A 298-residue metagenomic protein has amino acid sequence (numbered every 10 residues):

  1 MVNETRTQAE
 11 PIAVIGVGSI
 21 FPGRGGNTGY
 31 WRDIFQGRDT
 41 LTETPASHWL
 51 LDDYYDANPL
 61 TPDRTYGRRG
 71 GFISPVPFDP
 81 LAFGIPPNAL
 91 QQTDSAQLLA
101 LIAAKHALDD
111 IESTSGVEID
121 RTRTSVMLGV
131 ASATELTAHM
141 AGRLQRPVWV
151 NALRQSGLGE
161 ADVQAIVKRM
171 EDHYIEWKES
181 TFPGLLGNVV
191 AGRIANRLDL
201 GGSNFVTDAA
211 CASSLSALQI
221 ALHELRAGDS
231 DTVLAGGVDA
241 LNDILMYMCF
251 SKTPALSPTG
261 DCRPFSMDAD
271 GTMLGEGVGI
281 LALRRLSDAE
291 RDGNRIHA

Functional and structural regions predicted by a protein language model:
V2-A298: Condensing-enzyme catalytic core of the thiolase-fold
